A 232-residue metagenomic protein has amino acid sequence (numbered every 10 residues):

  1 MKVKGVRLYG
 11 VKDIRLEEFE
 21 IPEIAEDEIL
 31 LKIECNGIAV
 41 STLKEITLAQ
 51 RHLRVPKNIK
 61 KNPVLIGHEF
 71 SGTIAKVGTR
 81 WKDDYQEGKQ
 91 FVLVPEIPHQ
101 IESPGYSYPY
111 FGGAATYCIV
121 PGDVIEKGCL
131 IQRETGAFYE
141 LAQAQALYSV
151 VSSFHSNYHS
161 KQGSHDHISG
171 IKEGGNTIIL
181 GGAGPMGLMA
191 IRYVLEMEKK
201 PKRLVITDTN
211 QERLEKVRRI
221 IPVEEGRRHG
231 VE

Functional and structural regions predicted by a protein language model:
M1-K4: Extreme N-terminal starter segment of soluble prokaryotic enzymes
G10, E34, G182, D208-T209: Cofactor-binding loop segments of dinucleotide-utilizing enzymes, especially the Rossmann-like FAD- and NAD(P)+-binding
P22-G37, R51-I97, F111-G112: Glycine-rich beta-strand-centered segment in the early N-terminal region that forms part of a ligand/cofactor-binding
K44-H52: Short Gly/aromatic-enriched secondary-structure transition segments
I97-G175: NAD(P)H dinucleotide-binding glycine-rich loop of Rossmann-like/cofactor-binding domains, especially the beta1-alpha1
A146, G181-A183: Glycine-rich Rossmann-fold phosphate-binding loop(s) that bind the pyrophosphate of adenine dinucleotide cofactors
G174, L180, I191-E232: Adenosine-nucleotide cofactor-binding segment
P185-M186, R213: Hydrophobic/small residue at the entry helix of a nucleotide-binding pocket
